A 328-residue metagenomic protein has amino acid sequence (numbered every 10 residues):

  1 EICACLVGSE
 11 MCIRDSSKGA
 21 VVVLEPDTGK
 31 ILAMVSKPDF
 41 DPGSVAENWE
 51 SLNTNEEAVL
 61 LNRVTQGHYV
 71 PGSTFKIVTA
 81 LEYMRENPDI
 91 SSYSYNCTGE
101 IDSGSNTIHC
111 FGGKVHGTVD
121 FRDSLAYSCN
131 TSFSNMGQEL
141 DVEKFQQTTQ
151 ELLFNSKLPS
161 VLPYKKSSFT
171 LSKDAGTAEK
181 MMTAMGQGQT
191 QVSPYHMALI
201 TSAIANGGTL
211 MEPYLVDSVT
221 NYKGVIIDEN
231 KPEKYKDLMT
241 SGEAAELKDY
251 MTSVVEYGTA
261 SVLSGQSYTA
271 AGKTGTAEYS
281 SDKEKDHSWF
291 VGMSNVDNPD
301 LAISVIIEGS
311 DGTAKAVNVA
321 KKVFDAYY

Functional and structural regions predicted by a protein language model:
E1-I13: Single conserved hydrophobic/aromatic residue that forms the stacking wall/gate of nucleotide- or nucleobase-binding
D15-G19: Short, small/polar residue-rich loop motifs at catalytic or cofactor-binding pockets
A20-E25: Cytosolic beta-strand hydrophobic patch enriched in CBS
P26-S73, V78-G309: Beta-lactam-recognizing serine transpeptidase/beta-lactamase-like catalytic domain environment
M197, G312-K321: Short, charged, low-complexity patches
I226-K231, V317-Y328: Short, gly/Ser/Thr-rich active-site loops of penicillin-recognizing serine hydrolases
